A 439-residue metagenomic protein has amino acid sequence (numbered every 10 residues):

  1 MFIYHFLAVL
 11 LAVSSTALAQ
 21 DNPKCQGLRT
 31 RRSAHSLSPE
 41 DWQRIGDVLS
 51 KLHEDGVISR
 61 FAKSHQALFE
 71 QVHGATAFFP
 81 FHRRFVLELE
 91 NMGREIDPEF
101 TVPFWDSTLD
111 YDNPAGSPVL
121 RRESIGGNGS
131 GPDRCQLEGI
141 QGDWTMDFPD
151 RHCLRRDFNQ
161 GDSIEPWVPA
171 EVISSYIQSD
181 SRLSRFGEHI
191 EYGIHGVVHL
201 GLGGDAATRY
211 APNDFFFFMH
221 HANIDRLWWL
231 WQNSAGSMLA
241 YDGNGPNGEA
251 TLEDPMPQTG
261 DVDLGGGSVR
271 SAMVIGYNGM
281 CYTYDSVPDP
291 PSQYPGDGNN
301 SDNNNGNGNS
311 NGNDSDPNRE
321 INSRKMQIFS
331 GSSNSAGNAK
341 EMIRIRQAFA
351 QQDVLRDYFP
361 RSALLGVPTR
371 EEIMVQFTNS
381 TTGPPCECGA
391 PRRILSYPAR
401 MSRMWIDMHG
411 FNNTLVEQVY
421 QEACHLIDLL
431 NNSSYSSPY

Functional and structural regions predicted by a protein language model:
M1-A19: Fungal secretory targeting signals
L18-A75, P80-Y439: Intrinsically disordered, flexible peripheral segments
